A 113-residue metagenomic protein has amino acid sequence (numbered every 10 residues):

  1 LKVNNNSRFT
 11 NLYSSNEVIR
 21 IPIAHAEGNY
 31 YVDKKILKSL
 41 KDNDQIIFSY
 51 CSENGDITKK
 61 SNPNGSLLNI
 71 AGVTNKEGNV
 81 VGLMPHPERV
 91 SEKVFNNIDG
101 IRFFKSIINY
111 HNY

Functional and structural regions predicted by a protein language model:
L1-Y113: Amide-donor transfer/coupling interface in amidating biosynthetic enzymes
